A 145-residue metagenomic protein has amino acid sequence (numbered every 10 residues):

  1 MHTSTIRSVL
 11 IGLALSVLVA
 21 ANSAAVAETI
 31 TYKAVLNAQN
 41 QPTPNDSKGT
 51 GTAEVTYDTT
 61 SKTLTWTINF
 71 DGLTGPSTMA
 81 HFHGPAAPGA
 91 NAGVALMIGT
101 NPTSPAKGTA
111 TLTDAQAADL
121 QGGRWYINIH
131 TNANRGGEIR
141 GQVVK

Functional and structural regions predicted by a protein language model:
H2-T5, G12, V17, N22-A80 (+1 more regions): Metal-centered catalytic cores of metalloenzymes
